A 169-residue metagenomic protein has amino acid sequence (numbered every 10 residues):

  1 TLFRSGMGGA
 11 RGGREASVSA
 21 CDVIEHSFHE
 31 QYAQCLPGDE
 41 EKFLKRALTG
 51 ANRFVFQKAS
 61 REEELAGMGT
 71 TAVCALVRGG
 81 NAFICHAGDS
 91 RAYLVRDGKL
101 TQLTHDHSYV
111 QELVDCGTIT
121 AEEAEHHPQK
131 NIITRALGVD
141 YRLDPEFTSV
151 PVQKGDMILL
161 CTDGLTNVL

Functional and structural regions predicted by a protein language model:
F3-L169: PP2C/PPM-type serine/threonine phosphatase catalytic domain
